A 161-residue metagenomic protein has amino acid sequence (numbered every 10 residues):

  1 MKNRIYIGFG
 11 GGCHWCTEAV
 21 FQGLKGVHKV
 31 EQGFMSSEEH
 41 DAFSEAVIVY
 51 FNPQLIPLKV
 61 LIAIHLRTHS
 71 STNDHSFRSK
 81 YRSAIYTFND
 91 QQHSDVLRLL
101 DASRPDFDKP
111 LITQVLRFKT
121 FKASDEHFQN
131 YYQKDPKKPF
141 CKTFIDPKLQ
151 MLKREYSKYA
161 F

Functional and structural regions predicted by a protein language model:
M1-F161: Flexible coil/turn and secondary-structure edge motifs
